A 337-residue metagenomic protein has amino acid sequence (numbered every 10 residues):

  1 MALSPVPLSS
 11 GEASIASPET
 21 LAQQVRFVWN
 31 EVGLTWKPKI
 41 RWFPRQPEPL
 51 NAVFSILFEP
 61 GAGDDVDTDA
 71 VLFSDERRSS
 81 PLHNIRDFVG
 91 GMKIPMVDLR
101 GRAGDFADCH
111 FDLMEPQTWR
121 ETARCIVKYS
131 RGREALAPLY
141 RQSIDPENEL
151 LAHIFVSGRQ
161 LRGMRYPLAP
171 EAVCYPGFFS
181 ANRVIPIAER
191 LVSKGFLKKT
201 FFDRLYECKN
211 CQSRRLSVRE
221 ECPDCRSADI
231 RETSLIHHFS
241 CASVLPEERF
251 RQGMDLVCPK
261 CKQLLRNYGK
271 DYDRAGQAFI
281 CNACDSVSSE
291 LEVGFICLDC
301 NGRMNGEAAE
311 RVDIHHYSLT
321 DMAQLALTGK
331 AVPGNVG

Functional and structural regions predicted by a protein language model:
M1-S14: N-terminal acidic, proline/glycine-rich, low-complexity intrinsically disordered segments
A13-N84, T118: A short, well-structured beta->alpha microelement
P49, A103-D105, R231: Flexible, glycine-rich phosphate/dinucleotide-binding loops and adjacent beta-alpha linkers at cofactor/substrate
D69-S74, M92-G104: A short, hydrophobic beta-strand element within the central beta-sheet of small alpha/beta folds
S79-S80, G101-W119, L291-I296, R303-G337: Regulatory and interdomain segments flanking nucleotide-handling catalytic cores in signaling/defense enzymes
P81, R86, G91, P95-R100 (+1 more regions): Alpha-helical protein-protein interaction scaffolds
P95, R102-Y206, N210-E220: N-terminal alpha-helical interaction blocks
E189-T320: Cys/His-rich short segments
